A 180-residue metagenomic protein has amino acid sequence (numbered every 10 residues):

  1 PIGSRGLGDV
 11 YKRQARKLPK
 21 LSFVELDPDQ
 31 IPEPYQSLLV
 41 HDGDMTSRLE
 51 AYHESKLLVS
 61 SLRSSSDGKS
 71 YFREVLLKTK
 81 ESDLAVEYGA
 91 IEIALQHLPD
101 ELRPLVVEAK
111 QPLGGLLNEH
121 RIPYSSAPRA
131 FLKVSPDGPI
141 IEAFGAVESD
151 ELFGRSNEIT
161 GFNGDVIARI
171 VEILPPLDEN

Functional and structural regions predicted by a protein language model:
P1-Y11: Single conserved hydrophobic/aromatic residue that forms the stacking wall/gate of nucleotide- or nucleobase-binding
D9-N180: Composition-driven recognition of glycine/serine/threonine/acidic- and proline-rich low-complexity segments and repeats
